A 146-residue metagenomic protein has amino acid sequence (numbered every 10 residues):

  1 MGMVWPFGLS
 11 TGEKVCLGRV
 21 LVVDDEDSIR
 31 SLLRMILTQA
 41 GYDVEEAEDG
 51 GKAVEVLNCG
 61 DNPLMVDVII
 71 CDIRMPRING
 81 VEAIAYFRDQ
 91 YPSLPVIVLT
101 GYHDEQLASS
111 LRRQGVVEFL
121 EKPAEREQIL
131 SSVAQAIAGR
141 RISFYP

Functional and structural regions predicted by a protein language model:
M1-R19, R34, N62-P63, E127-P146: Non-catalytic signal-transmission and effector/linker regions of two-component phosphorelay proteins
R30, P76-R77, D104: The feature encodes the CheY-like receiver
S31-Q39: Charged docking surfaces used in two-component/phosphorelay signaling
E48-K52, N79-E82: Acidic catalytic/metal-coordinating carboxylates
E55, V81-S93: Short amphipathic alpha-helix used as the core "switch/output" element in two-component signaling
D61-I70: Active-site beta3 strand of CheY-like receiver
E82, H103-E118: Alpha4 helix (beta4-alpha4-beta5 surface) of REC/receiver domains from two-component response regulators
